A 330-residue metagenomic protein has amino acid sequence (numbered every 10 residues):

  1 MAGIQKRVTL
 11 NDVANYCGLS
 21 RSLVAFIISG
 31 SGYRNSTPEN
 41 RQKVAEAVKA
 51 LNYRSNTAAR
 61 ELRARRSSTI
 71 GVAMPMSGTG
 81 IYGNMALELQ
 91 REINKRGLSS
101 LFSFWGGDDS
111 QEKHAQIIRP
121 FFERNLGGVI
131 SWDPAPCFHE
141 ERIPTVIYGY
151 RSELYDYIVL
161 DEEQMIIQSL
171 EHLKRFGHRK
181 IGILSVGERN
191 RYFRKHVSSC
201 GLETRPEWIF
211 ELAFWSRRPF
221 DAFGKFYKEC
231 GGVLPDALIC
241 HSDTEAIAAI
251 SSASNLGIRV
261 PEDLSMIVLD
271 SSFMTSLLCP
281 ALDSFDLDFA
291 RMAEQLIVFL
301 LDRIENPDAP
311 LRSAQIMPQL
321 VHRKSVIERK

Functional and structural regions predicted by a protein language model:
M1-Q5, R65, T69-E171, R175 (+1 more regions): Alpha-helical recognition/docking segments in bacterial nutrient-uptake and carbohydrate-utilization systems
M1-S67: N-terminal helix-turn-helix DNA-binding module of bacterial transcription factors
I93-W105, G182-I183, R194-A222: Short beta-strand elements in bilobed, periplasmic/extracellular small-molecule ligand-binding domains
I118-D133, K180-S185, I209, G231-S242 (+1 more regions): Periplasmic-binding protein-like
S152-G187, S216-K228, A246, F285-N306: Hydrophobic alpha-helical segments within soluble ligand-binding/sensing domains
S169-L202, P206-I209, R312-V326: An alpha-beta-alpha
K225-K330: Flexible loop/turn connectors
